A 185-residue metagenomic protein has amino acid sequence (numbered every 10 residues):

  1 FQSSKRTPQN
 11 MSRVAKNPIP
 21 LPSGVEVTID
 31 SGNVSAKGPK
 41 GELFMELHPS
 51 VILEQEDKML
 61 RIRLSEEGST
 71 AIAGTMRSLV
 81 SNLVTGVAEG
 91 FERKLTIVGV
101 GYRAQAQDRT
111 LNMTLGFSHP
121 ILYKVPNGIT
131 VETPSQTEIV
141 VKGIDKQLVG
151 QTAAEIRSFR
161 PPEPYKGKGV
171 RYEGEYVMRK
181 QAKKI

Functional and structural regions predicted by a protein language model:
F1-N10: Short, Lys/Arg-enriched N-terminal segments with co-localized hydrophobic residues within the first ~10-30 amino acids
N10-A154, S158-Y172, Y176-I185: N-terminal intrinsically disordered, cationic/polar leader segments that include organellar targeting peptides
